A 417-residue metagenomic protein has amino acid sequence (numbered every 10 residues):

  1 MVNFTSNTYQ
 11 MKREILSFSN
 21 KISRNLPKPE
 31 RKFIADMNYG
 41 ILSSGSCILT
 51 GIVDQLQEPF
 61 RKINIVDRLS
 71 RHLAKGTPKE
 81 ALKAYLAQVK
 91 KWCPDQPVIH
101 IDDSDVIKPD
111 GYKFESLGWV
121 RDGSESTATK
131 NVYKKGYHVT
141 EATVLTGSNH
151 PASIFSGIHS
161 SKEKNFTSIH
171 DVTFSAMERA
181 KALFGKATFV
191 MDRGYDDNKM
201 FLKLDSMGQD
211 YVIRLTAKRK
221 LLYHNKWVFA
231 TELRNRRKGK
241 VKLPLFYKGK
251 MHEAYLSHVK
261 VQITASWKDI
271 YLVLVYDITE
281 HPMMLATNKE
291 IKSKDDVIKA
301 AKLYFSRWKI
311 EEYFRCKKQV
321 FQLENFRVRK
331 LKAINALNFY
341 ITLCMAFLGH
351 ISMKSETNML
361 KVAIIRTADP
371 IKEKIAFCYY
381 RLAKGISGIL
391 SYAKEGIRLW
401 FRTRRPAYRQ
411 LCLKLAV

Functional and structural regions predicted by a protein language model:
M1-C93, V106-K108: Gly/serine-rich nucleotide phosphate-binding loop at the start of the catalytic core of nucleotide/ADP-ribose-handling
M1-S46, Y112, L145-V417: Single, function-defining residue in the core of a domain
S44, R61, K134-G136, N335: Generic, well-ordered alpha-helical segments
I48, I65, A81-Y85, P97-I99 (+4 more regions): Generic hydrophobic, aliphatic-rich segments that mediate packing or membrane embedding
I52, L117-G118, E311: Low-complexity, intrinsically disordered or weakly predicted helical/coil tracts enriched in serine/threonine
V66-G147, V259-K260: Active-site-proximal, Lys/Arg-enriched surface segment that forms a nucleic-acid-binding/basic interface patch
